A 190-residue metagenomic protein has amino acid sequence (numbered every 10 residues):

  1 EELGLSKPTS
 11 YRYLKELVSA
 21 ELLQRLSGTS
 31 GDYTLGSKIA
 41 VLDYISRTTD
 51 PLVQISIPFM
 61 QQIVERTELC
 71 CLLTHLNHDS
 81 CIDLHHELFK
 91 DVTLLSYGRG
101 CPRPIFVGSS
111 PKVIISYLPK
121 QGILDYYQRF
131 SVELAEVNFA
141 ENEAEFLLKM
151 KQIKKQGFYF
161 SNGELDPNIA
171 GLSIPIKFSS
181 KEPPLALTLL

Functional and structural regions predicted by a protein language model:
E1-T49: N-terminal helix-turn-helix
L23-R25, L73-T74, I176: A structural signal for short hydrophobic beta-strand segments in well-ordered beta-sheet cores
T29, T34-R129: Amphipathic alpha-helical effector-binding/dimerization core of metabolite-sensing transcriptional regulators
I45, L134-A135: Short hinge/gating elements
F139-L190: Extended hydrophobic
